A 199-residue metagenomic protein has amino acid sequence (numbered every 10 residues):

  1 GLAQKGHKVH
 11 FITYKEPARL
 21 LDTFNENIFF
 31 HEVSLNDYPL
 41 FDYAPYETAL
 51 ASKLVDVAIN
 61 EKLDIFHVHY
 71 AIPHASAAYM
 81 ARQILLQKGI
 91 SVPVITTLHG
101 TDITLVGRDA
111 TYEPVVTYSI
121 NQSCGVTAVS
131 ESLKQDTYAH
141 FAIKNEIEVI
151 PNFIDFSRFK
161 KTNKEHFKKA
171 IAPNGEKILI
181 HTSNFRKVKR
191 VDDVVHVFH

Functional and structural regions predicted by a protein language model:
G1-A18, E26-H31: N-terminal subdomain of nucleotide-sugar transferases
K15, S132, F153: Carbohydrate-associated surface elements
P39-F66, A75-S76, M80, A110-P114 (+1 more regions): An amphipathic, basic-hydrophobic alpha-helix
A49, L86-I95, T101-S119, Q135 (+1 more regions): Nucleotide-sugar donor phosphate/pyrophosphate-binding loop at the beta->alpha transition of glycosyltransferases
H99, V129, I150, H181-S183: Short hydrophobic "strand-cap" motifs at the C-terminus of beta-strands
Q122-E131: A short beta-strand/loop micro-motif in the catalytic core of glycosyltransferases that engages the nucleotide-sugar
T127, A172-K189, V195-H199: Conserved donor-binding/catalytic core segment of Leloir-type glycosyltransferases
K160-P173: A short helix/loop element that forms part of the nucleotide-sugar donor recognition site in Leloir-type
